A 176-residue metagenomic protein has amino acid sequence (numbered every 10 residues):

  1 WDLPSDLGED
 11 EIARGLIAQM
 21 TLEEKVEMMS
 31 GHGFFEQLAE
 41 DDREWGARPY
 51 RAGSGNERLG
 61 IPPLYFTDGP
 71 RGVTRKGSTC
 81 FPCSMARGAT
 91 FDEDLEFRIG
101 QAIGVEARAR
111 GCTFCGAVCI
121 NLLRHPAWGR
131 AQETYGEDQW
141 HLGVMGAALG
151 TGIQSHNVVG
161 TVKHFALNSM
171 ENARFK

Functional and structural regions predicted by a protein language model:
W1-K176: Glycoside hydrolase catalytic-domain context in secreted enzymes
